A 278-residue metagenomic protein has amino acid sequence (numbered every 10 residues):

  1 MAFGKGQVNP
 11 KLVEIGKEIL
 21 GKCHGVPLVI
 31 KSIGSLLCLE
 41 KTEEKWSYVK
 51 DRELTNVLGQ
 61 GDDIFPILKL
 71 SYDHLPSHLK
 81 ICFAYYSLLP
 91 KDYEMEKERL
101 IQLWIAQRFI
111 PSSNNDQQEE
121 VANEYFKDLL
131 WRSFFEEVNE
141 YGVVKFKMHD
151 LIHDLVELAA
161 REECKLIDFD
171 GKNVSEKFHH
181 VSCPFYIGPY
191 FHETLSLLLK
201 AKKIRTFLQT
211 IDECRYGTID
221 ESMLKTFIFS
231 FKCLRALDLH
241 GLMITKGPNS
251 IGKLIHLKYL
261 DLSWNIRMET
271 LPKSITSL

Functional and structural regions predicted by a protein language model:
M1-L12: Conserved small helical "lid"/interfacial subdomain of P-loop NTPases
V13-G25, S71: A short helix-loop-helix "switch/interaction" segment in the helical subdomain of ASCE P-loop NTPases
K22-S32, P76-I81: The conserved phosphate-sensing helix
V26, T245, M268-E269: Leucine-rich repeat
L36-C82, Y86-K253, K273-S277: Surface-exposed helical/coil interface segments that assemble multiprotein signaling complexes
A236-L239, Y259-S263: Short beta-strand elements of solenoid repeat domains
L262-L278: Long amphipathic alpha-helical scaffold regions
